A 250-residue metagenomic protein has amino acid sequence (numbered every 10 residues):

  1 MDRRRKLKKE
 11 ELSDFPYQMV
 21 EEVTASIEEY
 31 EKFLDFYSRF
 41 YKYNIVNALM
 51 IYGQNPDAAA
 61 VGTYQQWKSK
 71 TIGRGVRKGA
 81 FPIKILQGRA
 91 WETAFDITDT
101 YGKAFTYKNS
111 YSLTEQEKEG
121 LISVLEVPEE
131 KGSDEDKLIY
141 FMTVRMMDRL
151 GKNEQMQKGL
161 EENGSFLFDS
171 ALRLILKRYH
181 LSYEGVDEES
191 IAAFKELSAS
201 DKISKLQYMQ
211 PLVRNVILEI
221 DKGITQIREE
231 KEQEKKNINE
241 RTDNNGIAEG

Functional and structural regions predicted by a protein language model:
M1-G250: N-terminal accessory/interface modules of nucleic-acid-binding and processing proteins
